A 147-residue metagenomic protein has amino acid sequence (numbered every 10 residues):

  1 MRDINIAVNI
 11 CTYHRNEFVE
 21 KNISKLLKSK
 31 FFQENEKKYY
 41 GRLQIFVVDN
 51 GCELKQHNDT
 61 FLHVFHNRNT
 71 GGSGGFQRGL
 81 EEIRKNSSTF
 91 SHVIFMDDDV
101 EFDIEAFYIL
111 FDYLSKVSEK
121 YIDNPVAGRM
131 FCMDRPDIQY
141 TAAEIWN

Functional and structural regions predicted by a protein language model:
I4-A7, Q44: Cell-envelope/extracellular polymer assembly enzymes that use nucleotide-activated donors
R15-E36: Short, well-formed alpha-helical segments that are part of the catalytic scaffolds of diverse glycosyltransferases
R15-N22, R68-F76, F102-A106: Phosphate/oxyanion-binding active-site loops and adjacent basic polyanion-contact surfaces
F31-L43, G51: Short mixed-charge
D49-Q56: A conserved acidic beta->alpha catalytic loop
H57-G74, E82: Conserved donor nucleotide-binding strand/loop of the catalytic core
S88-E101: Short beta-strand-to-loop acidic/aromatic patch adjacent to the donor-nucleotide binding site
E105-W146: Conserved donor NDP-sugar-binding/catalytic core segment of glycosyltransferases
